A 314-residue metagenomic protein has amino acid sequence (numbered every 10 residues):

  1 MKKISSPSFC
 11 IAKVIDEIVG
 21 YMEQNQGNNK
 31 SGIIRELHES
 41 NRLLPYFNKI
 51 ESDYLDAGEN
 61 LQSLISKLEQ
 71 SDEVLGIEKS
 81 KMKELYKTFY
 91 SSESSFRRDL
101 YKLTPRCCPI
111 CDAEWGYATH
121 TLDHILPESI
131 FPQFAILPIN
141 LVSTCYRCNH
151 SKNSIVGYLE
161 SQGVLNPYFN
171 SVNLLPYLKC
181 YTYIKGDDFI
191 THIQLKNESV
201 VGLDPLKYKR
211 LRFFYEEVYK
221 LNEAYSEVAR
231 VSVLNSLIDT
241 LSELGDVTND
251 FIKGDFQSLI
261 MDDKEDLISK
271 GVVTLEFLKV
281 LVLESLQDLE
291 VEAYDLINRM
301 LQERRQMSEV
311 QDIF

Functional and structural regions predicted by a protein language model:
M1-E93: N-terminal accessory alpha/beta regions
K2-S31, G202-F314: C-terminal, charged low-complexity interaction regions
I4, S8-I11, E36, S40 (+4 more regions): Soluble regions of membrane-associated proteins that transit the secretory/organelle pathway
F47, L61-L68, M82, L159 (+4 more regions): Extended hydrophobic/Leu-rich segments
E84-R97, D123-I130: Short Cys/His-rich Zn2+-coordinating modules
F96-H120, C145: Short cysteine-rich loop/turn motifs with clustered Cys
G116-G202: Glycine- and acidic-residue-rich phosphate-binding/metal-coordinating active-site segment common to enzymes that handle
